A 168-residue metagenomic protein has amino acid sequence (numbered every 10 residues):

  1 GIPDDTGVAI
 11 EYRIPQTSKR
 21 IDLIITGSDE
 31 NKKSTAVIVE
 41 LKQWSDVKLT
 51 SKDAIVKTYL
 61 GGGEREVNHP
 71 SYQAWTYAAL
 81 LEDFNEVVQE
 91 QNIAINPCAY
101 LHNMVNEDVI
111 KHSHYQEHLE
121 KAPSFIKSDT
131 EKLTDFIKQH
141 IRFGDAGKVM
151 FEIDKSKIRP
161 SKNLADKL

Functional and structural regions predicted by a protein language model:
G1-S156: Accessory nucleic-acid engagement/destabilization modules that flank
R159-L168: Conserved adenine-nucleotide phosphate-binding loops and their immediately adjacent elements
